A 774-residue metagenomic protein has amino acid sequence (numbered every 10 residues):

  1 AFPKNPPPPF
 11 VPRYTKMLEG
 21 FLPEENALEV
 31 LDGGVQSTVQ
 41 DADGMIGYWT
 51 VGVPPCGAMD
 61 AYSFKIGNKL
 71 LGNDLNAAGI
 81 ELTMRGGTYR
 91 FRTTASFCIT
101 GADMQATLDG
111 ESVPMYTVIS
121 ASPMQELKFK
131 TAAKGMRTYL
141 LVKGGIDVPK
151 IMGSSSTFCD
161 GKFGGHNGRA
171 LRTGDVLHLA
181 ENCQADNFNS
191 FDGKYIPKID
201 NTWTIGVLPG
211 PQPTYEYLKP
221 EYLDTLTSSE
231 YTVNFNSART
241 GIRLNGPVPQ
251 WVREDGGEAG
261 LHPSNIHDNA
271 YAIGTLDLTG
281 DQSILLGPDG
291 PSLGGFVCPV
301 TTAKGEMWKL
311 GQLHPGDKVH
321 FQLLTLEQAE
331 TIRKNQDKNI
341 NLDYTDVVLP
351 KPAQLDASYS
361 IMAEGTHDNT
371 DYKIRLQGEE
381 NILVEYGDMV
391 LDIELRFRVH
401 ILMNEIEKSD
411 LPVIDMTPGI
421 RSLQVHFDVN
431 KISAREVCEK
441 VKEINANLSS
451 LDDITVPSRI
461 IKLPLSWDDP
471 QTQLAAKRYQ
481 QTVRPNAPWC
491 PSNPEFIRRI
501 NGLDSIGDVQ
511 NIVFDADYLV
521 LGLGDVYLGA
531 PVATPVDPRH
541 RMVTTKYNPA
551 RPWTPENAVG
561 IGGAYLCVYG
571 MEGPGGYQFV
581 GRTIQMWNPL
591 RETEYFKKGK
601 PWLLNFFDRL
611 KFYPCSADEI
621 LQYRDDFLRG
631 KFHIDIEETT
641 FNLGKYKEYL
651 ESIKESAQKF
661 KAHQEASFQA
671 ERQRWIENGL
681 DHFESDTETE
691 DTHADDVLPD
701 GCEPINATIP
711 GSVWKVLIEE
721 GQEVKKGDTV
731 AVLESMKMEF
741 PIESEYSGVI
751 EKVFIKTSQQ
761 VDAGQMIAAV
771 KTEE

Functional and structural regions predicted by a protein language model:
A1-E690, A763: Conserved "landmark" site that anchors the functional core of diverse proteins
T93-A95, G316, V425, F607 (+3 more regions): Generic structural motif
V113, A121, L171, L313 (+7 more regions): Hydrophobic beta-strand core residues of beta-sandwich domains
L177-H178, G316, Q722-E743, D762-E774: Short hydrophobic beta/alpha edge segments that flank linear recognition/processing sites
G210, N245-P247, A564, T708-S712 (+3 more regions): A structural micro-motif recognizing beta-strand termini and the immediately following turn/loop segments
E306, G311, K597, W714-E723 (+2 more regions): Short histidine-centered loop motifs in beta-beta connectors
E688-A731, P741, S747: Acidic, low-complexity mobile loops and tails
